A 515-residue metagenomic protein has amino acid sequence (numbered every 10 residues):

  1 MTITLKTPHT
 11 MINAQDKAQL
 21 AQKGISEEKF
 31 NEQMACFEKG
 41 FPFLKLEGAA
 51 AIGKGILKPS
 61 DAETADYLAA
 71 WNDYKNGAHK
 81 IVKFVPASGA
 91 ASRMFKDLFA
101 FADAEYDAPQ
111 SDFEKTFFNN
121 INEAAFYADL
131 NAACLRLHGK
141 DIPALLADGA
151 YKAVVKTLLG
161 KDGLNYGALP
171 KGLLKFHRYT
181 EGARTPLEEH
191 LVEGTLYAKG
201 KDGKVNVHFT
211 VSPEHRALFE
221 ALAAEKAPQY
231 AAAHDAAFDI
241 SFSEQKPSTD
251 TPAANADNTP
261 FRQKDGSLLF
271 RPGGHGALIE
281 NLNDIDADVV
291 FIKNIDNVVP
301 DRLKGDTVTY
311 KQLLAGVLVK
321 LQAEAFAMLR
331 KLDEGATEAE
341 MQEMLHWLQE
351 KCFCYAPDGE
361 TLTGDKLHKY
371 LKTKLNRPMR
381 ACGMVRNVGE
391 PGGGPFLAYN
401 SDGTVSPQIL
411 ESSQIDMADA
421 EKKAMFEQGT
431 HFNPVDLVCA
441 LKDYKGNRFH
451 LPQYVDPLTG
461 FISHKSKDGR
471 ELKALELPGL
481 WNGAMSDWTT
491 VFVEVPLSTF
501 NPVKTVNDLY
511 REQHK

Functional and structural regions predicted by a protein language model:
T2-I52: N-terminal regions that are enriched for targeting/export leaders and immediately downstream pro/stem segments
T2-T4, N72-D73, T499-N501: Non-catalytic interaction surface on structured domains
K17-G24, A35, A49-V388, L397-I409 (+4 more regions): Domain-scale recognition of functional cores that engage charged ligands
F353-R380, G389-G393, T404-L410, D416-K515: Primarily single-stranded nucleic-acid-binding OB-fold modules
